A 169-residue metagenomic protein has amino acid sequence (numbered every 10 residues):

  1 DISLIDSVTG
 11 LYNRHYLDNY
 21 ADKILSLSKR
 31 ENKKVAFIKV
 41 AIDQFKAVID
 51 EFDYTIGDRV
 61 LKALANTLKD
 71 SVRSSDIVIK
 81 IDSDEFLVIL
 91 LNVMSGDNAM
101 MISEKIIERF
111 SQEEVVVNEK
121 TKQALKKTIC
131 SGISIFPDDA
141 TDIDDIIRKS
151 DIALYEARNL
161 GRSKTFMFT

Functional and structural regions predicted by a protein language model:
D1-L4, K29, S111, V115 (+1 more regions): Two-component transmitter module helix at the DHp-CA junction of histidine kinases
L4, N13-A36, D43-D70, I79-S83 (+4 more regions): Conserved long alpha-helical elements within nucleotide-processing catalytic cores of c-di-GMP signaling and class III
V35, K127-I129, S163: Change "...and in nucleic-acid phosphodiester-cleaving endonucleases..." to "...and in nucleic-acid processing enzymes
F37-K39, I133: Conserved hydrophobic/aromatic beta-strand scaffold that supports enzyme active sites
V40, F168: Short glycine/serine/threonine-enriched helix-capping/active-site loop that flanks the nucleotide-sugar donor pocket
Y54, G96, S103, T121 (+1 more regions): Catalytic-core segments of nucleotide cyclases and related cyclic-nucleotide turnover enzymes
A63-P137, M167: GGDEF/GGEEF active-site signature
